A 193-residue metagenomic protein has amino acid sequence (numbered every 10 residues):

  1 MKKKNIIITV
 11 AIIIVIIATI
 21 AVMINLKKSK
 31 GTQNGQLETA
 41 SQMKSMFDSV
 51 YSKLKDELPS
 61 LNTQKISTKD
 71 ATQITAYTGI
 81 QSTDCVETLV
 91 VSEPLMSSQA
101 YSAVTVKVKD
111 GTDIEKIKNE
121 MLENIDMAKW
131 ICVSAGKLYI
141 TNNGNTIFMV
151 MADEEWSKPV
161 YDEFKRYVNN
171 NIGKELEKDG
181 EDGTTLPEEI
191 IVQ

Functional and structural regions predicted by a protein language model:
K2-S102, V108-Q193: Soluble, non-membrane globular domain cores that form compact, hydrophobic packing and curved binding surfaces
